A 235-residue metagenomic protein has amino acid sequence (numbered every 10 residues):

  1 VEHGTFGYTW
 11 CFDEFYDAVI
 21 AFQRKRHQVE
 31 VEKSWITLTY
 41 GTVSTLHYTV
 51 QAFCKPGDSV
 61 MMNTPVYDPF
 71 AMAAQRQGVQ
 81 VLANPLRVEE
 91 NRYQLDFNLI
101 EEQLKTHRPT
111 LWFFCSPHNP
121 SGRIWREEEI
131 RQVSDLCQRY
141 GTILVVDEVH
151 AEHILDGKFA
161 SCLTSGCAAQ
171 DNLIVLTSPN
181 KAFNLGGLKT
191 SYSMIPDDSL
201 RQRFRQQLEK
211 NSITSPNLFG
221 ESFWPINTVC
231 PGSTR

Functional and structural regions predicted by a protein language model:
V1-G41, Y48: N-terminal small-domain helix-loop-helix segment of the aminotransferase-like
A52-A74, E101: Conserved PLP-anchoring active-site segment centered on the Schiff-base-forming lysine
D58, V79, R139-I143, E148 (+1 more regions): A short helix->loop->beta-strand "cap" motif at the edges of active sites that frequently abuts
P65, E148-H150, S178-P179: Short strand-turn motif at the edge of the Rossmann-like AdoMet-binding core
V88-G157: Active-site phosphate-binding strand-loop segment of PLP-dependent enzymes
N172-R235: PLP-dependent aminotransferase class I/II
